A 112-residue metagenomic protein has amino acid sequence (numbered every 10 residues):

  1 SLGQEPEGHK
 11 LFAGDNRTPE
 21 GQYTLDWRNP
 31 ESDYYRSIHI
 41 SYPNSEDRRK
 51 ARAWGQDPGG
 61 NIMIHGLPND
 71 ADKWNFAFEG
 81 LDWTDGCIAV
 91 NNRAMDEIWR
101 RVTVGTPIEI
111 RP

Functional and structural regions predicted by a protein language model:
S1-T24: Electropositive
R17, W27-P112: Exported/periplasmic cell-wall-interacting domains
